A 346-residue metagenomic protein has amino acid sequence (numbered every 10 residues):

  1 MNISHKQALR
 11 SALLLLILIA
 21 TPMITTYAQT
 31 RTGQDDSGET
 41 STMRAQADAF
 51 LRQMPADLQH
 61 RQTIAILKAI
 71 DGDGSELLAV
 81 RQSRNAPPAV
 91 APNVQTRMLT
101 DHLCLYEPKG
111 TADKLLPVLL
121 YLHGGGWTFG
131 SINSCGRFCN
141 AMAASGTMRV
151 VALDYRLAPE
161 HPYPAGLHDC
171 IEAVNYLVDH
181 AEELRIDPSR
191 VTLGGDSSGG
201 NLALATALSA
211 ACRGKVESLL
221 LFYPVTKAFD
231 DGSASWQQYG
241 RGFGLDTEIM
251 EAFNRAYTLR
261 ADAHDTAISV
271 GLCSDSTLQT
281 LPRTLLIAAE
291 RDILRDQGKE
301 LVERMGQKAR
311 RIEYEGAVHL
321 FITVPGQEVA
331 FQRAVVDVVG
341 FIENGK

Functional and structural regions predicted by a protein language model:
M23-T111, K346: A glycine/proline-hinged amphipathic helix-loop "lid/cap" segment that gates access to hydrophobic ligand pockets
L103, L120, M142, Y163-F222 (+4 more regions): Short strand-loop-helix active-site module centered on a catalytic nucleophile
L115-G124: Short beta-strand element of the alpha/beta-hydrolase
H123-T128, R291: Active-site glycine-rich loops that stabilize anionic/oxyanionic intermediates across multiple enzyme folds
N133-A152: Short amphipathic alpha-helix adjacent to the substrate-entry channel of hydrolases
L208-A261: Hydrolase active-site cap/lid region
D262-A317: Serine-hydrolase catalytic core
P325-K346: Catalytic active-site module of serine/aspartate enzymes centered on a nucleophile-bearing elbow/loop
